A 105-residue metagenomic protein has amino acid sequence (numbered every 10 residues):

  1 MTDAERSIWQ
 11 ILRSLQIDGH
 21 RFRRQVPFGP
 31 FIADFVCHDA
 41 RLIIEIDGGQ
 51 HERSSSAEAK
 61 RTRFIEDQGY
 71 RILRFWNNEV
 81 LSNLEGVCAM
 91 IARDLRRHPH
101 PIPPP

Functional and structural regions predicted by a protein language model:
M1-R21, L95-P105: Solvent-exposed, charged helical/coil patches that constitute nucleic-acid or partner-interaction surfaces
M1-T2, V26-R97: Basic, amphipathic alpha-helical patches used to engage nucleic acids or provide basic targeting signals, exemplified
